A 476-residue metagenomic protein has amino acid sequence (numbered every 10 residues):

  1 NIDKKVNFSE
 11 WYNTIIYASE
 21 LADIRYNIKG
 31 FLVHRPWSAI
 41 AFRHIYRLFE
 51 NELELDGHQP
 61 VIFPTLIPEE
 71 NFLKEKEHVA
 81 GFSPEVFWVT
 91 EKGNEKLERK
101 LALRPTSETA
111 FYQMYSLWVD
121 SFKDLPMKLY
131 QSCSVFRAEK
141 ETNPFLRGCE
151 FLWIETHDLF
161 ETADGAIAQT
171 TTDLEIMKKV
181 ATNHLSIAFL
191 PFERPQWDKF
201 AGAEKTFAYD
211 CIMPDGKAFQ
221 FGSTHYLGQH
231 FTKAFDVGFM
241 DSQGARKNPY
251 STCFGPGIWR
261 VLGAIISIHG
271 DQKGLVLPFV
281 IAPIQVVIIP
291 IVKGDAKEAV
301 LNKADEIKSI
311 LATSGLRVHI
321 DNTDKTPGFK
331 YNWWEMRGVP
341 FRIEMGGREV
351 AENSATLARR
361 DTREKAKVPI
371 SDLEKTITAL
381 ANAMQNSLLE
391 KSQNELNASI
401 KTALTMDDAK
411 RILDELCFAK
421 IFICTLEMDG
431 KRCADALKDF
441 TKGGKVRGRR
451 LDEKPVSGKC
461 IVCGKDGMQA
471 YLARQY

Functional and structural regions predicted by a protein language model:
N1-Y476: NTP/phosphate- and nucleic-acid-binding module
